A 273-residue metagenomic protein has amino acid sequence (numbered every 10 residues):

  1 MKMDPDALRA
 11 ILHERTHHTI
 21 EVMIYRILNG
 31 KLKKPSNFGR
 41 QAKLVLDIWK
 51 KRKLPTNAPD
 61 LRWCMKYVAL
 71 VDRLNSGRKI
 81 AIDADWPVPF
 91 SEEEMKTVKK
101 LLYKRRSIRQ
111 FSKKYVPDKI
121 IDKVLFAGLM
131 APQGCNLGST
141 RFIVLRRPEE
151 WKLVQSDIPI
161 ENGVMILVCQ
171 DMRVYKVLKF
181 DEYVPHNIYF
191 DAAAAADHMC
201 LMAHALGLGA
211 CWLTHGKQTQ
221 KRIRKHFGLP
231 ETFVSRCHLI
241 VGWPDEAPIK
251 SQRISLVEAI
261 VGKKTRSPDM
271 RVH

Functional and structural regions predicted by a protein language model:
M1-H273: Acidic, surface-exposed loops and disordered segments
